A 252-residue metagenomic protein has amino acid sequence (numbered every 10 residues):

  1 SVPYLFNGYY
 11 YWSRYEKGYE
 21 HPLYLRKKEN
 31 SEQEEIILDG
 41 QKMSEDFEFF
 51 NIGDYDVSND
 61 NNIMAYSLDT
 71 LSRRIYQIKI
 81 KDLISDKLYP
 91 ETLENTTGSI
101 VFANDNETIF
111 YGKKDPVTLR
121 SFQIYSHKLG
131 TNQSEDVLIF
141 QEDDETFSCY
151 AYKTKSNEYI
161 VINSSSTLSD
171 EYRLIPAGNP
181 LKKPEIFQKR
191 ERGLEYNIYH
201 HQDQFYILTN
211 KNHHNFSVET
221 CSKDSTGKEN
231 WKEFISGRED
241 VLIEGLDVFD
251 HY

Functional and structural regions predicted by a protein language model:
S1-Y252: Beta-propeller folds
